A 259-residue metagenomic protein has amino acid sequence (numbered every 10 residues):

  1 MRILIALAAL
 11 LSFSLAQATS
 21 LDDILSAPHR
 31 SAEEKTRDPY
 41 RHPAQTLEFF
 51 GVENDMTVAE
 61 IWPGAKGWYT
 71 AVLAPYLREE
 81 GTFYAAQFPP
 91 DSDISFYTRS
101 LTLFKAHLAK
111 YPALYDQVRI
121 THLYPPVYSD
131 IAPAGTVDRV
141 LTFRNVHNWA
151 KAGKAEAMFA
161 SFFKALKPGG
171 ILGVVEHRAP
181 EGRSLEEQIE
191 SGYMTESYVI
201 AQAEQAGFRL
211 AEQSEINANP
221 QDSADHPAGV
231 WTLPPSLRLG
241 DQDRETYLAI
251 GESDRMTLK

Functional and structural regions predicted by a protein language model:
L21-F49, E53: Class I SAM-dependent methyltransferase Rossmann-like catalytic core, especially the SAM/SAH-binding loop
D55, E79-E80, L166-L172: Short glycine-dipeptide loop
D55-A65: Conserved class I S-adenosyl-L-methionine
A74-P75, A155-P168: A short glycine-rich, Lys/Arg-flanked "PGG" loop and its adjoining helix->strand segment in the class I
F83-A86, G169-H177: Conserved beta-strand signature within the Rossmann-like core of class I S-adenosyl-L-methionine
Y97-Y128: S-adenosyl-L-methionine
Y115, D130-V140: A short acidic, Gly/Pro-enriched loop at the edge of an enzyme's catalytic core that lines a small-molecule cofactor
L185-Q213: Conserved Class I S-adenosyl-L-methionine
